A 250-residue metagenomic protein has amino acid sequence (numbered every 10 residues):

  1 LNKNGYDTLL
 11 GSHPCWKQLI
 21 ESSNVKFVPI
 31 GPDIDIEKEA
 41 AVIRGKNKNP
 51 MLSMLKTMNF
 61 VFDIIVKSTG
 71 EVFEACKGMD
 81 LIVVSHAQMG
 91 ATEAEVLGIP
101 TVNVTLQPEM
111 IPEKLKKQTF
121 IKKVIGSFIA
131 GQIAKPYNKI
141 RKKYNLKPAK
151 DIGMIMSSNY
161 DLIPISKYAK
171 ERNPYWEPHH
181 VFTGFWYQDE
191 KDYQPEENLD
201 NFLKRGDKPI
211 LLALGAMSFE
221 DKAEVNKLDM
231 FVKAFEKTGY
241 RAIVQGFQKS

Functional and structural regions predicted by a protein language model:
L1-Y6, L19, A234-T238: A short, Lys/Arg-enriched amphipathic alpha-helix followed by its capping loop at the start of a domain
D7-H13, R241-G246: Short internal beta-strands
L9-M54: Conserved nucleotide-sugar phosphate-binding/catalytic loop shared by glycosyltransferases and other
M51-N59, E113-Y144: Alpha-helical membrane-targeting segments
F62-S127, Y168-A169: Conserved nucleotide-sugar donor-interacting segment of glycosyltransferase catalytic cores, predominantly GT-B
D80-L81, Y160, P209: Structural motif
Q132-H179: A short, active-site helix/loop in glycosyltransferases that binds the activated sugar's phosphate group
E171-S250: Donor-nucleotide binding loops and adjacent catalytic segments primarily of GT-B fold Leloir glycosyltransferases
